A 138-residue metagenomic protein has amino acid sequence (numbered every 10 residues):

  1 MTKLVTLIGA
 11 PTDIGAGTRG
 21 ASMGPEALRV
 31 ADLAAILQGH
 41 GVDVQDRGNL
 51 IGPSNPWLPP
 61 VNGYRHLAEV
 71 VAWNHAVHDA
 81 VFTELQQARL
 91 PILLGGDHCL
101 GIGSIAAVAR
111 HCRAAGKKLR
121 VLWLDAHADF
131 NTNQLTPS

Functional and structural regions predicted by a protein language model:
T2-S138: Conserved alpha-helical scaffold segments that buttress catalytic/binding sites
